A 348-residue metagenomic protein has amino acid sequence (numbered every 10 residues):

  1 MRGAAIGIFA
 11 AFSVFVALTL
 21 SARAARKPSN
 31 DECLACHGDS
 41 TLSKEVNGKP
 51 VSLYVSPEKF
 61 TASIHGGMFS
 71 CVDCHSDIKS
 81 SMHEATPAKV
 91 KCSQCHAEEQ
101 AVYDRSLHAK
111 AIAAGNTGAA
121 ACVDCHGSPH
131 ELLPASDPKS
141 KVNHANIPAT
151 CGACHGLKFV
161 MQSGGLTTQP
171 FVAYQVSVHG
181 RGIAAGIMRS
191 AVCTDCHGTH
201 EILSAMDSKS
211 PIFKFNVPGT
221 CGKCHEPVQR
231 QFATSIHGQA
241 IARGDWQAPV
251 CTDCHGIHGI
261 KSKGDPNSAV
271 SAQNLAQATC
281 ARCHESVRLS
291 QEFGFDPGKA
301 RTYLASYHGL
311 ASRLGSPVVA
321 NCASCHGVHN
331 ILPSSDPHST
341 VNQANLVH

Functional and structural regions predicted by a protein language model:
M1-G7: Positively charged n-region of N-terminal signal peptides that target proteins for export
G3, L20-H348: Short sequence/structural segments immediately N-terminal
G7-A17: Bacterial N-terminal signal peptides
